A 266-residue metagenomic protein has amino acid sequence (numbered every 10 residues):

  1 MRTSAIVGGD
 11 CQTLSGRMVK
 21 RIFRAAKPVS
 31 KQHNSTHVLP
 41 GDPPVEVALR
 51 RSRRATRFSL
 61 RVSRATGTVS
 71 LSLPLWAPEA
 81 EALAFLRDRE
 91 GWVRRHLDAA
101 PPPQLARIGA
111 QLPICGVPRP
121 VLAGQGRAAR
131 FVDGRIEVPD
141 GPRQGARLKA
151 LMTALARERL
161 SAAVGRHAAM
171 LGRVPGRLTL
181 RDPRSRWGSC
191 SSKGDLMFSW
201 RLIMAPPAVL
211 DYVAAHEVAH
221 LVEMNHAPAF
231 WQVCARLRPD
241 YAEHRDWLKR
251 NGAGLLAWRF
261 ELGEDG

Functional and structural regions predicted by a protein language model:
R2-Y212, L221-G266: Active-site-proximal or metal-binding-adjacent scaffold patches in catalytic folds
E217: Walker B catalytic acidic pair
